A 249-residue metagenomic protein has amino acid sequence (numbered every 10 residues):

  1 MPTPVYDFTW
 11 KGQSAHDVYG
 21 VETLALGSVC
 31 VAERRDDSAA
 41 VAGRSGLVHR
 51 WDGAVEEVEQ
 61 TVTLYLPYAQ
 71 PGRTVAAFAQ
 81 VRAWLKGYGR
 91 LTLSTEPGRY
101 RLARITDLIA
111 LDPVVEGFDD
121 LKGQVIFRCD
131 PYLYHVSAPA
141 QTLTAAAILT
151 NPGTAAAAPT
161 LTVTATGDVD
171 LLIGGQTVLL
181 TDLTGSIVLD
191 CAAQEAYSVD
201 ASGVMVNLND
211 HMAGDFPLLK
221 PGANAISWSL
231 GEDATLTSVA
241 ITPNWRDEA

Functional and structural regions predicted by a protein language model:
M1-A42: Polar/acidic, low-complexity leader/linker segments enriched in S/T/G and N/D
P4-W10, G89-T92, D168-L172, A196-V199: Short polybasic amphipathic segments
W10, L93-R99, I173, W228-E232: Short acidic, glycine-rich loop/turn motifs
C30, R90-L133: Short beta-strand and beta-hairpin "edge-sheet" elements
A39-G72, F118-Y132, N224: Oligomerization/assembly interface segments of phage tail-like spikes and tubes
A54-V58, A83-L85, G117-L121, G153-A155 (+2 more regions): Solvent-exposed loop and beta-edge segments used for protein-protein assembly and interaction
Y65-L108: Short, acidic/charged, Gly/Pro-enriched secondary-structure junctions
Y134-A249: Intrinsically disordered, low-complexity segments enriched in serine, threonine, and glycine
